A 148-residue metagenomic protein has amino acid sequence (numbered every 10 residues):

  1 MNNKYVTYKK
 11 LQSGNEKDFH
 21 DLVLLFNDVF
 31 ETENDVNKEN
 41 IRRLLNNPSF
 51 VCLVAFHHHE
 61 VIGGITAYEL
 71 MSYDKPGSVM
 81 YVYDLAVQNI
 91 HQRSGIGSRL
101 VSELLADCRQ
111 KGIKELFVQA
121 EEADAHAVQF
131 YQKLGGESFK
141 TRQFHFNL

Functional and structural regions predicted by a protein language model:
Y5-D21: A short beta-loop-alpha structural element at the N-terminal edge of CoA-dependent acyl/N-acetyltransferase catalytic
E31-C52: Active-site rim helix/loop that mediates acceptor-substrate recognition in acyltransferases
V54, E60-E69, A86: Conserved beta-strand in the GNAT
L85-Q92: A short, internal acetyl-CoA/4′-phosphopantetheine-binding micro-motif in the GNAT/acyltransferase core
R93-A106, K133: Conserved acetyl-CoA-binding loop-helix of GNAT-fold acetyltransferases
S98, E122-K140, H145-F146: Conserved active-site alpha-helix within GNAT-family acetyltransferase domains
V101, R109-A120: Conserved GNAT acetyl-CoA-binding A-motif
